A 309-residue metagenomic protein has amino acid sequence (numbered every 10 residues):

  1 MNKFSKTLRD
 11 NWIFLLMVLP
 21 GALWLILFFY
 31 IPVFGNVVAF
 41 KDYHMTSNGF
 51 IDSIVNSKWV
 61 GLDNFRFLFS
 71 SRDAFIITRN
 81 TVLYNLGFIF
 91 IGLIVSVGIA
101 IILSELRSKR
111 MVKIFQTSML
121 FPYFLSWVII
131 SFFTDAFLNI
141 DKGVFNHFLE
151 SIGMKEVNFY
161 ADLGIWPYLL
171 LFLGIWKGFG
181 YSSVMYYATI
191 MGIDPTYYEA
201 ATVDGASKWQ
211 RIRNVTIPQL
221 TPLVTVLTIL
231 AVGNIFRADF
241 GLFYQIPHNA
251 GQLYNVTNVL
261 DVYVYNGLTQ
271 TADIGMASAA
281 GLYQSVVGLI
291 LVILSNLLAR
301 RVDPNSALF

Functional and structural regions predicted by a protein language model:
K3-F309: A structural signal for multi-pass alpha-helical bundles of membrane permease subunits that mediate small-molecule
